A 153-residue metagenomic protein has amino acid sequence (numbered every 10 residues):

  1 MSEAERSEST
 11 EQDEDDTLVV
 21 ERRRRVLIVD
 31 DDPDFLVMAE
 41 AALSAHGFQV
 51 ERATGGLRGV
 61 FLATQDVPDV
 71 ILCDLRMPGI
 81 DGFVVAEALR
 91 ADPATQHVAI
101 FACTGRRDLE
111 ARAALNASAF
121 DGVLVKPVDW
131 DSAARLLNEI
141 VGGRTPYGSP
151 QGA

Functional and structural regions predicted by a protein language model:
M1-R25, D131-A153: Non-catalytic signal-transmission and effector/linker regions of two-component phosphorelay proteins
V37-A45: Charged docking surfaces used in two-component/phosphorelay signaling
G47-T54, L62: Short hydrophobic/Thr-rich beta-strand motif most characteristic of the beta2 strand and flanking loop of CheY-like
A53-L57, W130: Conserved Asp/Asn-Gly motif in the active-site loop of CheY-like receiver
D66-L72: Active-site beta3 strand of CheY-like receiver
M77: Receiver (REC) domain active-site loop signature in two-component systems and cognate sites in sensor histidine kinases
F101-C103: Hydrophobic/aromatic residues positioned on beta-strands within the core alpha/beta folds
